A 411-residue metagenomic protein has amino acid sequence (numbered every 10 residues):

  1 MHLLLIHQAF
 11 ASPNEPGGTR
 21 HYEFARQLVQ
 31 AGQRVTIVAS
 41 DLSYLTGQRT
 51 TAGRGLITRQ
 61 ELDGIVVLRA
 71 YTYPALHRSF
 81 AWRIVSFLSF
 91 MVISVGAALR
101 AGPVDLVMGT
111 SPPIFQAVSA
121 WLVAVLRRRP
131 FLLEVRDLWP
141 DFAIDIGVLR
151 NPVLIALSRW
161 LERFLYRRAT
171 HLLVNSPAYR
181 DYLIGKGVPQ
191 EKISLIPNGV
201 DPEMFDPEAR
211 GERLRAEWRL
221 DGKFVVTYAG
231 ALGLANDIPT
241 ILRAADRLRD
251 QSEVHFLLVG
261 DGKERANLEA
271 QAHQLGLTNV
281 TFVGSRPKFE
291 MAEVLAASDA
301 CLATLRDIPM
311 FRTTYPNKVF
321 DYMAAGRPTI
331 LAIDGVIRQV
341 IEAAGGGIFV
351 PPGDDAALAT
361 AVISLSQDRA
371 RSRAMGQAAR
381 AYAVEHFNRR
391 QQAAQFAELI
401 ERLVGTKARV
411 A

Functional and structural regions predicted by a protein language model:
M1-D63, D250, A408-A411: N-terminal subdomain of nucleotide-sugar transferases
D41, A178, G199: Carbohydrate-associated surface elements
T50-T58, D206-R219: A short helix/loop element that forms part of the nucleotide-sugar donor recognition site in Leloir-type
L220-N236, I241-A245, L257: Conserved donor-binding/catalytic core segment of Leloir-type glycosyltransferases
V259, R265-E293: Nucleotide-activated donor-binding/catalytic signature segment of Leloir-type glycosyltransferases, i.e., the conserved
A300-A303, D321-A332: Short hydrophobic beta-strand element within catalytic cores of glycosyltransferases and related nucleotide-activated
A343-A344, I348-D355, S364-A370: Conserved acidic donor-binding segment of nucleotide-sugar-dependent glycosyltransferases
A357, S364, R371-H386, Q395: A short, well-ordered alpha-helix in the C-terminal region of glycosyltransferases
